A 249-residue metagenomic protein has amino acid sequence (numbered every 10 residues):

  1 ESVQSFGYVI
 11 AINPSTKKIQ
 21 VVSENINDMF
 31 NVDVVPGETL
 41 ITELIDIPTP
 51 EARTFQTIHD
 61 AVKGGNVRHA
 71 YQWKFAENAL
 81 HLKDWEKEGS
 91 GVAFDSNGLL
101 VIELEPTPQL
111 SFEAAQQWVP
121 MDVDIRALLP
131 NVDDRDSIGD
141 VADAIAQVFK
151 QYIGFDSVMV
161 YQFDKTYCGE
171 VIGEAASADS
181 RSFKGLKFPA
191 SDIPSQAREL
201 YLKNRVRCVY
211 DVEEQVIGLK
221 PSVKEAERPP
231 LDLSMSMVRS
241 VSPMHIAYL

Functional and structural regions predicted by a protein language model:
S2-F6, I12-S15, Q20, F30-V32 (+1 more regions): Helix-loop-beta substructure at the N-terminus of cytosolic sensory domains that couple signal/ligand detection
S5, A11, I19-N27, V32 (+1 more regions): Signal-transmission linkers at sensory-effector interfaces
I12-H59, E174, F183-L186: PAS-family sensory domains
T39, E43, Q56-T57, R68-A70 (+4 more regions): Regulatory sensory and allosteric helical modules in signal-transduction proteins and certain transcription factors
P50, T54, S137-V141, I145 (+1 more regions): Short amphipathic alpha-helical segments
T57-S111: PAS-family sensory/regulatory modules and their coupling/dimerization elements
A61, N131, A144-Y152, M159 (+2 more regions): Amphipathic alpha-helical regulatory segments at dimerization interfaces that relay allosteric signals between sensory
P120-V123, A127, D140, A144 (+2 more regions): Residues forming well-ordered secondary-structure scaffolds
